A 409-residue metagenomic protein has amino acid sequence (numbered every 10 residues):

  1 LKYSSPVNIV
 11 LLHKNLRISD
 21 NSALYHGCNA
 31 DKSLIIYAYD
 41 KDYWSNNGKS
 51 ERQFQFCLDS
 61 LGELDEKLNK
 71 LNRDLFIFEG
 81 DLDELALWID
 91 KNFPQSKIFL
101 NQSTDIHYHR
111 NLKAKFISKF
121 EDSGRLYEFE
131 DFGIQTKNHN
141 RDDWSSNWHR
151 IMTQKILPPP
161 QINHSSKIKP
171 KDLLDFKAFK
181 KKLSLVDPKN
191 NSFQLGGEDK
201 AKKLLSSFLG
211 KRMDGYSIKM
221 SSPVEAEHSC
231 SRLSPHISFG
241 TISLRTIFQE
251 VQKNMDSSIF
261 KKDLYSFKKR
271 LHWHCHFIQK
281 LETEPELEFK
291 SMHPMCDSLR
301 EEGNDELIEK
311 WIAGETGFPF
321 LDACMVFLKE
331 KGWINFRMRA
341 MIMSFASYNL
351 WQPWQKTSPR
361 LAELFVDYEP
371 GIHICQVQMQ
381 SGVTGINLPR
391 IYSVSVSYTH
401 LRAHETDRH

Functional and structural regions predicted by a protein language model:
L1-L71: N-terminal beta-strand-loop-alpha-helix module at the start of alpha/beta ligand-binding or catalytic domains
R17-L24, E84-L85, N111-K115, N254 (+1 more regions): Short alpha-helical segments and helix-capping/turn motifs at coil-helix boundaries
G27, I98, G240: Residue-level signal for inorganic ion chemistry
K41-K97, Q102, H107-N111: N-terminal Rossmann-like or analogous alpha/beta NTP/dinucleotide-binding catalytic cores that position adenine
D81-K203, V377-Q380, Y398: Beta-rich, aromatic/charged-enriched effector core domains that present basic-aromatic interfaces for binding
D143-P294, L401-R402: Glycine/tryptophan-enriched, flexible segments
S229-L401: Active-site-proximal binding-pocket segments
H400-H409: Single conserved hydrophobic/aromatic residue that forms the stacking wall/gate of nucleotide- or nucleobase-binding
